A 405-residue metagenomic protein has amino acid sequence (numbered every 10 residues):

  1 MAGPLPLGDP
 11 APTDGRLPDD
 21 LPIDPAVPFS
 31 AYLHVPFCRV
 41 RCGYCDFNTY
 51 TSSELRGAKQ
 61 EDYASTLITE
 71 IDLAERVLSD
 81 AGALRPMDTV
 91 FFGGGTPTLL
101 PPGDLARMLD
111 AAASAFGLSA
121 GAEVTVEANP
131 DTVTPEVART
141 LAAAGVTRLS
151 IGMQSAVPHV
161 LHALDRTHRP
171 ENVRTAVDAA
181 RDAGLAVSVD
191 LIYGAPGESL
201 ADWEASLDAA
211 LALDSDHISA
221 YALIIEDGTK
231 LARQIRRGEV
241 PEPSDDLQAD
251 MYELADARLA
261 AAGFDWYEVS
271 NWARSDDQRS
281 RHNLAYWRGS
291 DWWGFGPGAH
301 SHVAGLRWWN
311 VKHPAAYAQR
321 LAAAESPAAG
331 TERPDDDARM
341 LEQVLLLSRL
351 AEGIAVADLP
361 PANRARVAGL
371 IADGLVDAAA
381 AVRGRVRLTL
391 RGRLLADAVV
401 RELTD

Functional and structural regions predicted by a protein language model:
M1-Y32, R39, A378: Flexible, acidic/Gly-rich N-terminal and inter-domain linker regions that tether and position cofactor-handling modules
P18-S30, N48-D358: C-terminal scaffold of the Radical SAM
H34-T49: Local cysteine-cluster metal-coordination motifs and their immediate loop/turn environment, predominantly Fe-S cluster
A249, P360-P361, L390-R393: An alpha-helix initiation/capping motif
P360-G374: Short amphipathic alpha-helical interaction segments
I371-R383: A short, conserved structural fragment
G384-T389: Minor-groove-contacting beta-hairpin "wing" of winged helix-turn-helix DNA-binding domains
R391-D405: Short, amphipathic alpha-helical interaction segments positioned at domain boundaries
